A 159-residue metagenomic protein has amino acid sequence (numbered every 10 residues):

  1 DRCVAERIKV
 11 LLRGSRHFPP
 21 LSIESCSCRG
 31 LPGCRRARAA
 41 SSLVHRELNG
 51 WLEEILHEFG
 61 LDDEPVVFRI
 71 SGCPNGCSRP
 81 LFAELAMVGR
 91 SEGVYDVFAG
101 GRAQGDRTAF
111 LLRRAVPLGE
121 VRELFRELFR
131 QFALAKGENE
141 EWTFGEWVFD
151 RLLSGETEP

Functional and structural regions predicted by a protein language model:
D1-E92: Small-residue-enriched alpha-helical segments and adjacent helix-cap loops that form tight helix-helix packing
D1-V4, V97, G155: Generic recognition of long tandem-repeat/solenoid scaffolds
R7, L124-E127, W147: Generic alpha-helical secondary-structure signal
L12, F129-A133, V148, L152: Generic secondary-structure transition motif, activating predominantly at the C-termini of alpha-helices
L31, W51-L52, G100-G101, L152-E156: Short amphipathic alpha-helical patches
L56-F59, L134-E140: Surface-exposed helix-capping loop/turn segments at secondary-structure junctions
L81-E138: Mobile "lid/hinge" segments at catalytic clefts and subdomain interfaces of large enzymes
R114, T143-P159: Radical SAM enzyme core and accessory elements
